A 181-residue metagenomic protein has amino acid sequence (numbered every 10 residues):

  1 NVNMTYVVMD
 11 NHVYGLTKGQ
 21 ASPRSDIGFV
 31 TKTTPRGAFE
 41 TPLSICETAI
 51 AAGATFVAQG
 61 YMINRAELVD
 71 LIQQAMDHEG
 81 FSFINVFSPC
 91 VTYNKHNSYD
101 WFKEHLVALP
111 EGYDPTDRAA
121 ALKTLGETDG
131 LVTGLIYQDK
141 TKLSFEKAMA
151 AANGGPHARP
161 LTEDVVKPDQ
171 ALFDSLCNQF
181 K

Functional and structural regions predicted by a protein language model:
N1-G15, E67-D70: Thiamine diphosphate
N1-M4, Q20, G37-F39: Residues forming the flavin
V8, G60-Y61, V86-S88: Short, structured patches in soluble enzyme cores that scaffold and shape functional sites
G15-L16, A66-L68, I84, V91-H96 (+1 more regions): Short acidic/glycine-rich loop or secondary-structure boundary segments that cap or lie
Q20-I27, R65, I72-F81, K95-A108 (+1 more regions): Short, surface-exposed, charged loop/turn segments at secondary-structure junctions
D26-A75: Conserved thiamine diphosphate
C90-K181: Flexible, low-complexity linker and terminal segments
